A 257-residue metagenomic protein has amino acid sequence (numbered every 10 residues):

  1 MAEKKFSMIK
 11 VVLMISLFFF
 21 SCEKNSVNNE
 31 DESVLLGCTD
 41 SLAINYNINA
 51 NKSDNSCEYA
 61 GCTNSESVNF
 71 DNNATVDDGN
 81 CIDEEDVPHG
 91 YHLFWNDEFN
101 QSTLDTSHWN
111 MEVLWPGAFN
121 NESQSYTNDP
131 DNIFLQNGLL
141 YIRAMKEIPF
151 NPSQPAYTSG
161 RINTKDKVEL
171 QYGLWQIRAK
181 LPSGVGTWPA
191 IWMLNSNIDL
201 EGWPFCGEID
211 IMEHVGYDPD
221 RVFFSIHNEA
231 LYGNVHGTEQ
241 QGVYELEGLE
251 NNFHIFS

Functional and structural regions predicted by a protein language model:
K5-M14: Sec-dependent signal peptide recognition, specifically the positively charged N-region followed immediately by
F19-N47, K52, V76, I82-G90: Bacterial Sec-dependent N-terminal signal peptides
N29, D83-S257: GH16 jelly-roll
V34-L42, Y59-V68, P88-H89, L93-D97: Disulfide-bonded cysteine-rich modules in secreted/extracellular proteins, activating on the conserved Cys frameworks
C57-A60, C81-I82: Extracellular cysteine-rich, disulfide-stabilized repeat modules
